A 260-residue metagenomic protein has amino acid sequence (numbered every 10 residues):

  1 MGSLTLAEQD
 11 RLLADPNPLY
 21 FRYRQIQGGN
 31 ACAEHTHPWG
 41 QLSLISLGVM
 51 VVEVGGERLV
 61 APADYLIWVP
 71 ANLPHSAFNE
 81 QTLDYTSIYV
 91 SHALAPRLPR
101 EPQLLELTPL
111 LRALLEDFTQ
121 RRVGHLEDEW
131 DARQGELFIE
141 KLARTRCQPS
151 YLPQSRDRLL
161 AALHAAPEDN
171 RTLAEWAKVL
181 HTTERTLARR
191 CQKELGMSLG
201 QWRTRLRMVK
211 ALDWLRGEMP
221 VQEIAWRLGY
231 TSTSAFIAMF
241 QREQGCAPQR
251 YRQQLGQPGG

Functional and structural regions predicted by a protein language model:
M1-V49: Generic protein-terminus/edge-of-domain signal
C32, L47-E53, L66-I67, H75: Short beta-strand segments in beta-sandwich/barrel cores
G56-A71: Short acidic-glycine-tyrosine-enriched beta hairpin
D64, L187, C191, A235-F236 (+1 more regions): Short hydrophobic/aromatic patch on the recognition helix
N72-P102: Ligand-binding loop in jelly-roll beta-barrel domains
A95-H164: Amphipathic alpha-helical segments enriched in hydrophobic/aromatic residues interleaved with Lys/Arg
R121-L126, K141-S150, L160-E175, C191 (+3 more regions): Basic, amphipathic alpha-helical hairpins
K193-T233, I237, Q253-G260: Terminal helix-turn-helix DNA-binding modules in bacterial transcription factors
